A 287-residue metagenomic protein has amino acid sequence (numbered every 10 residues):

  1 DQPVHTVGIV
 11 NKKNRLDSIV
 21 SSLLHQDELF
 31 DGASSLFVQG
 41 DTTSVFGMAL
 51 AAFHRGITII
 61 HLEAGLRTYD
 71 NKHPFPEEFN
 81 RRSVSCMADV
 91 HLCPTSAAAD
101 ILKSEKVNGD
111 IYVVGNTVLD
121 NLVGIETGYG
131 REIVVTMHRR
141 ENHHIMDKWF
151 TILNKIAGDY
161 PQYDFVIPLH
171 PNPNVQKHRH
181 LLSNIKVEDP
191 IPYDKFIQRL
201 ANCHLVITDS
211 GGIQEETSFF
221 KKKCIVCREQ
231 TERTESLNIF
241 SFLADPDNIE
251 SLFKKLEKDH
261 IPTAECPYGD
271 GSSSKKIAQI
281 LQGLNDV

Functional and structural regions predicted by a protein language model:
D1-I167, N172-V287: Nucleotide-activated sugar donor-binding and catalytic core shared by glycosyltransferases and related lipid-linked
